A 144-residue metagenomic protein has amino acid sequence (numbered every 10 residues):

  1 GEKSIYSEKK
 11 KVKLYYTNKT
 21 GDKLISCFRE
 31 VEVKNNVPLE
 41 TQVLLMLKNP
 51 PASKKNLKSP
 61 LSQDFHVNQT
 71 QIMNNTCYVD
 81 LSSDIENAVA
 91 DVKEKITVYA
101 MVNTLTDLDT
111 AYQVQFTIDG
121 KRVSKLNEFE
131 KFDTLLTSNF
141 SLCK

Functional and structural regions predicted by a protein language model:
G1-K144: Bimodal "functional hotspot" detector
